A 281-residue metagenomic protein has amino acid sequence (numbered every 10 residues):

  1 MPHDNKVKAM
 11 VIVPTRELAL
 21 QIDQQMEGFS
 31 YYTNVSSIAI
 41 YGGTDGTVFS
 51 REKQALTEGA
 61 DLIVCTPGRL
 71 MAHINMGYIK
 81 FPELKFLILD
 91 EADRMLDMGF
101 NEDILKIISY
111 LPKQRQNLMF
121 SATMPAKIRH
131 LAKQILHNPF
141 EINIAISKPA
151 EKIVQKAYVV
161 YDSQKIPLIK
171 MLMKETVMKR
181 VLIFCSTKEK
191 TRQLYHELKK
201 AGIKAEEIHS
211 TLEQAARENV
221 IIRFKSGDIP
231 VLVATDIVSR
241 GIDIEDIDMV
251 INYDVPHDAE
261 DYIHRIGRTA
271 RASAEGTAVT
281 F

Functional and structural regions predicted by a protein language model:
M1-F281: Conserved helicase RecA-like core
